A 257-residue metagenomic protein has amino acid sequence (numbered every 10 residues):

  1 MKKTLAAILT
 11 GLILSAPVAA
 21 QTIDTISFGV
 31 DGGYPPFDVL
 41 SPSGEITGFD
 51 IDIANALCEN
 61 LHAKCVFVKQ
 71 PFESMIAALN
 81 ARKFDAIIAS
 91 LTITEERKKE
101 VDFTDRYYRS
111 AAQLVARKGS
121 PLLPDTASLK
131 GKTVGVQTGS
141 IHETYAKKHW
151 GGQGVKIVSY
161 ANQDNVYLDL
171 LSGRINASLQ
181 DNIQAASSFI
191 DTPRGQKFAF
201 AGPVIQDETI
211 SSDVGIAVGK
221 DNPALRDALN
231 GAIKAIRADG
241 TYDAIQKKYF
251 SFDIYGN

Functional and structural regions predicted by a protein language model:
Q21-S90, K99, D239, K248 (+1 more regions): Extracytoplasmic small-molecule ligand-binding "clamshell" domains of the periplasmic binding protein/Venus flytrap
I26-G32, T126-H142: Short loop->beta-strand "edge-of-pocket" segments that line small-molecule binding or catalytic clefts across diverse
L40, A54-A63, H142-A161, F189-Q196 (+1 more regions): Ligand-binding cleft/hinge of the Venus flytrap
I51-D52, F67-A77, P121-L122, I157-S172: Short helix-initiation/N-cap motifs at beta->coil->alpha
D52-N60, S120, K132-T133, T138-I141 (+1 more regions): Extended ligand-binding regions for polar small-molecule ligands
N55, E59, K64-S128, Q196-T209: Acidic, polar ligand-binding/catalytic clefts
H62-K64, A81-A89, T133, L171-Q184 (+1 more regions): Alpha-to-beta junction loops
R109-A116, I190-N230, F250-N257: Periplasmic-binding protein-like
